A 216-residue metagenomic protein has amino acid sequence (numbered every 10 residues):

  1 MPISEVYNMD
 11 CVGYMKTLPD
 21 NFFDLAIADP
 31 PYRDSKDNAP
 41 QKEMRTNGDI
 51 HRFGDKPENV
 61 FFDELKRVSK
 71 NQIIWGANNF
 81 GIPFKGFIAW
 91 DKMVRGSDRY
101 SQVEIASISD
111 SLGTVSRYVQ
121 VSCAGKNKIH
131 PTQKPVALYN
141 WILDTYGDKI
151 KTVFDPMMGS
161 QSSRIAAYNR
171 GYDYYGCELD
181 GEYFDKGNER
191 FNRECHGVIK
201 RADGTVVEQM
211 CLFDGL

Functional and structural regions predicted by a protein language model:
M1-F154, S160-L216: Class I S-adenosyl-L-methionine-dependent methyltransferase catalytic core
